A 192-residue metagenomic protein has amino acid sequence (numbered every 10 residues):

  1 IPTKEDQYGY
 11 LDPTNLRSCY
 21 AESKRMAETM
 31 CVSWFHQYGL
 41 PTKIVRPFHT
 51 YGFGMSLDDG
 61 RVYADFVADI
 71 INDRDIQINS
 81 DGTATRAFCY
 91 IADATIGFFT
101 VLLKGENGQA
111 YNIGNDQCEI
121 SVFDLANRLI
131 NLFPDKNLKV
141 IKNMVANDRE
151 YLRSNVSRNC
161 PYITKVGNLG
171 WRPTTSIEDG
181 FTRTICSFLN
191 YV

Functional and structural regions predicted by a protein language model:
I1-I44, H49, S56-D59: Catalytic helix-loop patch of NAD(P)-dependent Rossmann-fold dehydrogenases
K4, I70-V192: C-terminal substrate-binding subdomain of Rossmann-fold SDR/epimerase-dehydratase oxidoreductases
L16-Y20, F48-G60, S80-A92, N115-C118: Glycine-rich "substrate-gating" loop/helix at the edge of Rossmann-like oxidoreductase active sites
E28, Y63-A64, V122, A126: A general structural signal for well-ordered alpha-helical segments in protein cores
W34-Q37, G54, D69, L169-P173: Histidine kinase transmitter module recognition
T50, Y63, F181: Positions that flank functional sites
